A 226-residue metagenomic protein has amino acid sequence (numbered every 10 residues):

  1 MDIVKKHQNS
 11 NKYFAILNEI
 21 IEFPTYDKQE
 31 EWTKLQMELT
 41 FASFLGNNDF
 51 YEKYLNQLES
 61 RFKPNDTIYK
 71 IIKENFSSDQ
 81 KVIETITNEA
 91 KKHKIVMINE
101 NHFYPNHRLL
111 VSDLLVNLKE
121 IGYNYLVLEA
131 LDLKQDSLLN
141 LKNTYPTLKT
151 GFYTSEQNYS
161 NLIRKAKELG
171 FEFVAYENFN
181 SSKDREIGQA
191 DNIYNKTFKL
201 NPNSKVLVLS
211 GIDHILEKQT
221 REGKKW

Functional and structural regions predicted by a protein language model:
M1-W226: Compositional signal for N-terminal targeting/processing segments
